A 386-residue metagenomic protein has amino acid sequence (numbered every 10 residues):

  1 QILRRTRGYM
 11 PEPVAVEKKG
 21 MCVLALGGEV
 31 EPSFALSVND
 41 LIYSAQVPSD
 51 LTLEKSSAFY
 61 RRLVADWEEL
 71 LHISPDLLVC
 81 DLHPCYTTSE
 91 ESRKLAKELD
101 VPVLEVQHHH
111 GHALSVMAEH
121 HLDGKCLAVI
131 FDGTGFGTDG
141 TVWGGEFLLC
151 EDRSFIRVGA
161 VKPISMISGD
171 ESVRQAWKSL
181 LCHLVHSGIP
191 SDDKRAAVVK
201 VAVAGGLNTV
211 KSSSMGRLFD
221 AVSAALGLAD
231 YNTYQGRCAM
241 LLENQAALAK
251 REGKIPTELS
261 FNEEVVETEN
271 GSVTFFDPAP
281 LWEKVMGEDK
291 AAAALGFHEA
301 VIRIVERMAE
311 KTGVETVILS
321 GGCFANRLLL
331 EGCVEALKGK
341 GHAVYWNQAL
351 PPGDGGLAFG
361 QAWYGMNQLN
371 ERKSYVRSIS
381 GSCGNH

Functional and structural regions predicted by a protein language model:
Q1-V23, E105-A128: Conserved phosphate-binding catalytic cores of ATP/NTP-utilizing and phosphoryl-transfer enzymes
Q1-V79, H83-L95: Active-site-adjacent structural elements in enzyme catalytic cores
G28-D66, G188-S191, A196-T316, L328-E335: A contiguous, well-structured pocket-lining segment that forms one wall/lid of small-molecule binding clefts in soluble
D81-T88, T316-C333: Glycine-rich phosphate-binding loops at beta-strand->alpha-helix junctions
D100-H112, R327, C333-L357: Conserved phosphate-binding/catalytic loops in two-lobed NTP-binding clefts
H109-F131, F136-G137, A176-V185, H298-E299 (+2 more regions): Glycine-rich phosphate-binding/hydrolytic loop that grips phosphoryl groups
L114-F155, K178-L181, H186-D230: Phosphate-binding/catalytic loop of phosphoryl-transfer enzymes
I156-S172, V203-L207, H342-Q348: Short beta-alpha connecting loops at secondary-structure transitions that line or flank enzyme active sites
